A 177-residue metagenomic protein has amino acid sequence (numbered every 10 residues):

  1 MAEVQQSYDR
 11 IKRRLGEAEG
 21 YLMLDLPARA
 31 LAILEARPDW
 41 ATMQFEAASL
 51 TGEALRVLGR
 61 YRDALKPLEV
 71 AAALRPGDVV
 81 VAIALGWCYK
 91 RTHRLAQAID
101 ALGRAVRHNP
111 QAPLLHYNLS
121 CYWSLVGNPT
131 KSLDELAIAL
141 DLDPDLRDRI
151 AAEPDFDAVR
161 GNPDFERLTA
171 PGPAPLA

Functional and structural regions predicted by a protein language model:
S7-V57: Alpha-helical segment of the N-proximal tetratricopeptide repeat
K12, E46, V80, L114 (+1 more regions): Start-of-helix register in tetratricopeptide repeats
L50, A84, N118, A152-E153: Canonical tetratricopeptide repeat
